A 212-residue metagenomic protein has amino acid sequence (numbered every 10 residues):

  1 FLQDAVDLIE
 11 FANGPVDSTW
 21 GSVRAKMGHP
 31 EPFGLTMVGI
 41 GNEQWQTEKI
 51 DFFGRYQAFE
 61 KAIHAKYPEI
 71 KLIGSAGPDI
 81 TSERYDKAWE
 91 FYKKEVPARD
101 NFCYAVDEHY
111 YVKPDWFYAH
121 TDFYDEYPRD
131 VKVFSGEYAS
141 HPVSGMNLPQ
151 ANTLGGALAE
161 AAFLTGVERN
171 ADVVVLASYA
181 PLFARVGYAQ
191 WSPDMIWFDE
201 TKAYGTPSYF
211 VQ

Functional and structural regions predicted by a protein language model:
F1-K93, D100: N-terminal catalytic cores of secreted or lumenal carbohydrate-active enzymes
K61-H64, P68, E95-D100, Y104-V211: Catalytic-core region of carbohydrate-active enzymes that cleave or remodel glycosidic bonds
